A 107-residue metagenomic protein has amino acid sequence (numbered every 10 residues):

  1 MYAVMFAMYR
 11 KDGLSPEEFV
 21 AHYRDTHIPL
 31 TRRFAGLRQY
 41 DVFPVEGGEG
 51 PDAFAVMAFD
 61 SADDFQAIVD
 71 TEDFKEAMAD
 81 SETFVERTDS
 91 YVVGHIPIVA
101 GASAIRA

Functional and structural regions predicted by a protein language model:
M1-A107: Macromolecular interaction modules
